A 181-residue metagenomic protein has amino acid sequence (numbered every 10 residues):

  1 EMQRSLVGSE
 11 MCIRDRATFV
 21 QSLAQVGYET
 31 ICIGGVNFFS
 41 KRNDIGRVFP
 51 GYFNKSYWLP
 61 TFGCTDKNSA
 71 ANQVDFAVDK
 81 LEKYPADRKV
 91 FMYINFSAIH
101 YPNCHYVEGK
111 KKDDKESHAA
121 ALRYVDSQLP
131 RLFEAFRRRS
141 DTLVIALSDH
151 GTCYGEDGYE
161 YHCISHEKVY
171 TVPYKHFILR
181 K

Functional and structural regions predicted by a protein language model:
E1-I13: Single conserved hydrophobic/aromatic residue that forms the stacking wall/gate of nucleotide- or nucleobase-binding
L23, C32, I94, L129 (+2 more regions): Generic structural signal for small/hydrophobic residues in well-ordered secondary structure, especially within
V26-E29, A86-K89, S140-D141: Loop/turn elements at helix/coil->beta-strand transitions in domains of secreted/extracellular proteins
C32-G34, V90-A98, A119, I145-S148: Short beta-strand segments
V36-R88, A98: Formylglycine-dependent
V36-S40, F96-Y101, H150-C153, Y159-E160 (+1 more regions): Short, solvent-exposed loop/turn segments at secondary-structure junctions
V74-P85, V107-S148, Y154-G155, K175-K181: A long, amphipathic alpha-helix that forms part of the scaffold/cap immediately adjacent to metal-dependent active
Y161-K181: Substrate-binding rim/cap in mid-to-C-terminal beta-strand-loop elements of soluble/periplasmic
